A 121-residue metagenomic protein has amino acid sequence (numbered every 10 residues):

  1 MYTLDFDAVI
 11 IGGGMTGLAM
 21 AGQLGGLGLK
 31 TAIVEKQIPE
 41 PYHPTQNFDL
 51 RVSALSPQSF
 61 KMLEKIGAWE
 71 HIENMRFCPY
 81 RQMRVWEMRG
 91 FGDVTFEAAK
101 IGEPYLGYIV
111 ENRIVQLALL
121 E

Functional and structural regions predicted by a protein language model:
L4-D5, C78-E121: Conserved N-terminal helical subregion
L4-I33: N-terminal Rossmann-like FAD-binding beta1-loop-alpha1 element of flavoenzymes
V9, Q37, R113: Anionic group-transfer/hydrolysis microenvironments
A21, F60, E64, L120: Short glycine-/small-residue-rich flexible loop motifs, especially phosphate/cofactor-binding loops
G25-R51: Glycine-rich FAD pyrophosphate-binding loop
Q46-M88: N-terminal FAD cofactor-binding segment of flavoenzymes
